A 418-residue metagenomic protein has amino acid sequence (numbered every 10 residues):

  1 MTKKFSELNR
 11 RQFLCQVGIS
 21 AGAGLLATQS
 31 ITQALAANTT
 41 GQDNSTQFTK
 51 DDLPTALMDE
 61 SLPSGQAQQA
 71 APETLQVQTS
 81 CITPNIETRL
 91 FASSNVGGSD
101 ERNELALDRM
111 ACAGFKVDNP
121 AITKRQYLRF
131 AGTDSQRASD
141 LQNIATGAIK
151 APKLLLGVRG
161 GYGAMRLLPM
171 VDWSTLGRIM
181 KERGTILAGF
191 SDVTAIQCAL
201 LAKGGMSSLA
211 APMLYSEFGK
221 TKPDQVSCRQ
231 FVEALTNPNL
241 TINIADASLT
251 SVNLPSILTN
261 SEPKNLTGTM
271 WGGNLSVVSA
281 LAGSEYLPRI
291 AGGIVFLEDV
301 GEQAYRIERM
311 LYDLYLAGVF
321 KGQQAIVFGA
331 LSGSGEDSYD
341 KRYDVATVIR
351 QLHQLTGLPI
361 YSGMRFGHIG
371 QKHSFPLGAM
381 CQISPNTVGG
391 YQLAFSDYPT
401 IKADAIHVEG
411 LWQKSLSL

Functional and structural regions predicted by a protein language model:
T2-A21: N-terminal secretory signal peptides and thylakoid transit peptides that target proteins across membranes
T28-N95: C-terminal segment of N-terminal export signals and the immediately downstream linker at the start of the mature
G114-Y127, I294-F296: Short beta-strand elements in bilobed, periplasmic/extracellular small-molecule ligand-binding domains
K124-K181: N-terminal small/polar loop signature for handling phosphorylated ligands or for N-terminal nucleophile
S174-Q197, S207-M213: Short, acidic/small-residue loops that bind anionic groups at enzyme active sites
L209-N274: Conserved anion/nucleotide-ligand pocket segment
Y286-V345: Internal helical hairpin/lid segments
A330-L418: ATP/nucleoside-binding phosphotransfer catalytic cores, i.e., glycine-rich phosphate-binding loops
